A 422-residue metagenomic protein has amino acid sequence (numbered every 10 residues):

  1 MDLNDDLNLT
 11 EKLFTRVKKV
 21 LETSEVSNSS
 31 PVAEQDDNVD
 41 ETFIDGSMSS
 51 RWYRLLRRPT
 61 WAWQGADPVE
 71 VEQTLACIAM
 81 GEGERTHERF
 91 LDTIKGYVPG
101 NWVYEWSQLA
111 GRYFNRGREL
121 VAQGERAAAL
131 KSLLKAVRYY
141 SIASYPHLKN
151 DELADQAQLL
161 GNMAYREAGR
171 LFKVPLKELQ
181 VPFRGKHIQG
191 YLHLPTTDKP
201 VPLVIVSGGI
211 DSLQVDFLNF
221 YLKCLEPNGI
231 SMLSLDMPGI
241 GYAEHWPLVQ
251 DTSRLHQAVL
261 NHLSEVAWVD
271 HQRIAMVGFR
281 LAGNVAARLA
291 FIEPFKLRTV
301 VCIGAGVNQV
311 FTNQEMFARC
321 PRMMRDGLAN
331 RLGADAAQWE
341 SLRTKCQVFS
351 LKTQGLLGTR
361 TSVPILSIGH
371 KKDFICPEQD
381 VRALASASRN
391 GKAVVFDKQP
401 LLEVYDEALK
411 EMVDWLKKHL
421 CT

Functional and structural regions predicted by a protein language model:
L9-S24, L402-T422: Catalytic active-site module of serine/aspartate enzymes centered on a nucleophile-bearing elbow/loop
W106, A110-Y113, D151-T197: N-terminal cap/lid segment of alpha/beta-hydrolase-fold proteins
P200-G209: Short beta-strand element of the alpha/beta-hydrolase
L225-Y242: Conserved alpha/beta-hydrolase
W246-V269: Alpha/beta-hydrolase active-site loop
A267-R280: Alpha/beta-hydrolase fold nucleophile elbow
F291-R343: Hydrolase active-site cap/lid region
R360-T361, S367-G369: Short beta-strand/loop motif that positions the catalytic acidic residue of the alpha/beta-hydrolase fold
